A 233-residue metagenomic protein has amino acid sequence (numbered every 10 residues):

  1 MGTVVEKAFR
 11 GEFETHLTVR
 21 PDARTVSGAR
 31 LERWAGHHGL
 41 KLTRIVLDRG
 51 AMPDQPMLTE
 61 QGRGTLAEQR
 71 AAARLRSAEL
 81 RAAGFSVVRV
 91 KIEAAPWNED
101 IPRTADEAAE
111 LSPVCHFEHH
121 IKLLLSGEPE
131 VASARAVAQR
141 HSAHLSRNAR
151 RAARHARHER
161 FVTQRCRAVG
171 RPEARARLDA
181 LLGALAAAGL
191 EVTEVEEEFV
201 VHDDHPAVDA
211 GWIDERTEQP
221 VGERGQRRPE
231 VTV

Functional and structural regions predicted by a protein language model:
G2-V233: Long, contiguous binding/interaction regions
